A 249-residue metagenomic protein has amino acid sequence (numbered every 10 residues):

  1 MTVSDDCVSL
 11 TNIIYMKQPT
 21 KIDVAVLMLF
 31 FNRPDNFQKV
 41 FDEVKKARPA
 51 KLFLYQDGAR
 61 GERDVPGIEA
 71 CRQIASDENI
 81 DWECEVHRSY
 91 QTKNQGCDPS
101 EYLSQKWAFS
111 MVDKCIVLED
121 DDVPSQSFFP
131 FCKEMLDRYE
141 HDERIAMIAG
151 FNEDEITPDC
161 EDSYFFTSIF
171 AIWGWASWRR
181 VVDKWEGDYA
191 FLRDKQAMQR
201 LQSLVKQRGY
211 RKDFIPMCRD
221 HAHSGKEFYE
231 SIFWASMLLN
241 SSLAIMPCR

Functional and structural regions predicted by a protein language model:
I13-V117, D122-R249: An acidic/histidine-cluster motif and surrounding catalytic segment that typifies divalent-metal-assisted enzyme active
